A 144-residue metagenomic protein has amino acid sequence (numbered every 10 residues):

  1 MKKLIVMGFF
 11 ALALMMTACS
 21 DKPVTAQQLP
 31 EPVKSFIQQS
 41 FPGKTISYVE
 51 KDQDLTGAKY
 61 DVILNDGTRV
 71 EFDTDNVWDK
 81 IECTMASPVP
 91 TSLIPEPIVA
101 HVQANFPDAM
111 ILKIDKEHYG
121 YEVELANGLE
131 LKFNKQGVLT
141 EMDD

Functional and structural regions predicted by a protein language model:
M1-L4: Positively charged n-region of N-terminal signal peptides that target proteins for export
V6-L12: Sec-dependent N-terminal signal peptides
M15-A18: C-terminal motif of bacterial Sec signal peptides marking the signal peptidase cleavage site
S20-K22: Bacterial signal peptide processing site
T25-I46, V89-M110: Short, non-transmembrane alpha-helical segments in secretory-pathway proteins
E31, S35-E71: Post-signal-peptide N-terminal segment of Sec-exported extracytoplasmic proteins
A58-T84, E124-D144: Amphipathic N-proximal alpha-helical interface segments
P90-L93, A100-D144: Extracytoplasmic electrostatic interaction patches
